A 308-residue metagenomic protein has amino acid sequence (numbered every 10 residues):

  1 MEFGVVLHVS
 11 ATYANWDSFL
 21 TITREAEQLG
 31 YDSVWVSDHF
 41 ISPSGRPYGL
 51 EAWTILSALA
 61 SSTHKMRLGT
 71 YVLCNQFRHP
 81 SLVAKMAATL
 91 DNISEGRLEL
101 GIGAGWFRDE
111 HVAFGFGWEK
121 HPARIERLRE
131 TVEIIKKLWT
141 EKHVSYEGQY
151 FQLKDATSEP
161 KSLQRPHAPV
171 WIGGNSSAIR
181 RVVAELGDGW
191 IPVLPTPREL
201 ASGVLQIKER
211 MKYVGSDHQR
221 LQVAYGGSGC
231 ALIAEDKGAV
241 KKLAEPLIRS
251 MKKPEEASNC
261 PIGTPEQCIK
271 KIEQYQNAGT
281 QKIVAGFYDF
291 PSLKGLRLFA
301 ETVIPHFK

Functional and structural regions predicted by a protein language model:
M1-K308: Active-site-adjacent structural elements that line small-molecule/cofactor binding pockets in enzymes
